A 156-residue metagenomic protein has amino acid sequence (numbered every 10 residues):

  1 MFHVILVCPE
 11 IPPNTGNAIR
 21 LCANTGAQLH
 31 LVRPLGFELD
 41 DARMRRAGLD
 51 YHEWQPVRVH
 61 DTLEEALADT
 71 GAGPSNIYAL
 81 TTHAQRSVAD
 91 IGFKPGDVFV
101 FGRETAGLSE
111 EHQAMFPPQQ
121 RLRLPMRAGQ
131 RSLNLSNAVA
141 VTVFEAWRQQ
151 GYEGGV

Functional and structural regions predicted by a protein language model:
M1-V156: Post-transcriptional modification and biogenesis factors for structured RNAs of the translation apparatus
